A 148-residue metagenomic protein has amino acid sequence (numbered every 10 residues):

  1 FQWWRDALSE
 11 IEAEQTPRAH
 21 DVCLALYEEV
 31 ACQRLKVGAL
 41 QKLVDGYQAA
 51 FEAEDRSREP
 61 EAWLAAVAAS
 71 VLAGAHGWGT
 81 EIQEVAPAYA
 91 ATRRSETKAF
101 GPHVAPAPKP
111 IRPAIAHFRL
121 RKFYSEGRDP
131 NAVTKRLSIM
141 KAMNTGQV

Functional and structural regions predicted by a protein language model:
F1-E10, E14-Y27, V37-Y47, S57-V148: Catalytic cores of Mg2+-dependent Asp-rich isoprenoid enzymes
C32: Ligand-binding beta-strand-loop-alpha-helix segment within the catalytic cores of soluble metabolic enzymes
A50-E52: Sequence/structural signature of outer-membrane beta-barrel proteins
